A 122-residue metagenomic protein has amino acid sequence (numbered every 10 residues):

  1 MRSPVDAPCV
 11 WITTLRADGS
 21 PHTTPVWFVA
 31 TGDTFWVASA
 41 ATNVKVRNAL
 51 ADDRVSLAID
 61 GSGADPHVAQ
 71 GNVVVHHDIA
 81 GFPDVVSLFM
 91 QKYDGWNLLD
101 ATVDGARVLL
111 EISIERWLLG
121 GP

Functional and structural regions predicted by a protein language model:
A7-A41, R47, V55-I59, V68-A69: Short beta-strand segments
A40-K45, S87, Q91: Short, charged N-terminal helix-start/capping segments
D52: Acidic-histidine catalytic/liganding microenvironments
A64-P122: Charged, gly/pro-rich active-site loop segments
